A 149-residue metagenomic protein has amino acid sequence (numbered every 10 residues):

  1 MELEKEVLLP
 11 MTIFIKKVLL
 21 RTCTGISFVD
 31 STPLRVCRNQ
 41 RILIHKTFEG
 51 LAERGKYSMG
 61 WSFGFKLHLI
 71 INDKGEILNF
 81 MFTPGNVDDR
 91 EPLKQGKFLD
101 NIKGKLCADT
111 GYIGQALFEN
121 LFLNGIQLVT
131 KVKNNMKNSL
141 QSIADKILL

Functional and structural regions predicted by a protein language model:
M1-L149: Short alpha-helical elements
